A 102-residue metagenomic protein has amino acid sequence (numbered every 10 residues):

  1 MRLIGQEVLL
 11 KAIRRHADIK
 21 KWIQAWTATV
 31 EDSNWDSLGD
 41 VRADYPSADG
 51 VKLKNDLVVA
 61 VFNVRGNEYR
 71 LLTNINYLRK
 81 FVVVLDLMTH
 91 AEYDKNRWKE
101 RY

Functional and structural regions predicted by a protein language model:
M1-E68, N76-V83, H90-Y102: Basic, Lys/Arg-enriched alpha-helical interface segments
